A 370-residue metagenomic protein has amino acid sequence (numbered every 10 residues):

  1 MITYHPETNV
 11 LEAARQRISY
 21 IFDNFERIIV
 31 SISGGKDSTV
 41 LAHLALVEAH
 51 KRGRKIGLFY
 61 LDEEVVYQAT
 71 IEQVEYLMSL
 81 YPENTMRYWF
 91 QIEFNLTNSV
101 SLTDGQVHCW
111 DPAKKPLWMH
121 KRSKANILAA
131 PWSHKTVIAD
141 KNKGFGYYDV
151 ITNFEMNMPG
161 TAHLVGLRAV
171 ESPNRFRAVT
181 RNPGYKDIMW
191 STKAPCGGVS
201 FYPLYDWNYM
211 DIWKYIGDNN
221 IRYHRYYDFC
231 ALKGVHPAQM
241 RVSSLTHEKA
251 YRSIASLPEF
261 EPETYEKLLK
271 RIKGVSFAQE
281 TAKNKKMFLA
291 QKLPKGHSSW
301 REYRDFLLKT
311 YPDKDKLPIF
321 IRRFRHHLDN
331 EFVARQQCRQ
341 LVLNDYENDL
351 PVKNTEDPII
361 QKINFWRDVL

Functional and structural regions predicted by a protein language model:
M1-S31, K36-L370: Nucleotide-activated chemistry modules centered on ATP-dependent adenylation/adenylyltransferase
